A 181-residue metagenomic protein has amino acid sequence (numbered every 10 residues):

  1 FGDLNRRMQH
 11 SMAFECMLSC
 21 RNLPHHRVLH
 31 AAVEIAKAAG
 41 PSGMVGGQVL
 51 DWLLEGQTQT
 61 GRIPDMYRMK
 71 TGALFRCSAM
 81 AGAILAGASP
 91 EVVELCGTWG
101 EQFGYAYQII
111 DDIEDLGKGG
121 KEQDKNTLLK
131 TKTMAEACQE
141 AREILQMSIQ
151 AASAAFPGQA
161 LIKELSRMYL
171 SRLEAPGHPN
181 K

Functional and structural regions predicted by a protein language model:
F1-K181: All-alpha prenyltransferase/terpene-synthase fold signal
